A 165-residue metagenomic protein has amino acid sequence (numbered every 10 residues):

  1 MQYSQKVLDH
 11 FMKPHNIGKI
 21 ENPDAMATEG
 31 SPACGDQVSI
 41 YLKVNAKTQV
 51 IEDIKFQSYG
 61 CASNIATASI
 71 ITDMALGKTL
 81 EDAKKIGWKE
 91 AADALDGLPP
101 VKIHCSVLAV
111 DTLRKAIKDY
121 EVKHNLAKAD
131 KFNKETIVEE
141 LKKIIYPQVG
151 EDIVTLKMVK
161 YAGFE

Functional and structural regions predicted by a protein language model:
M1-E165: Domain-level signature for proteins that mediate thiol-based redox and metal-cofactor handling
